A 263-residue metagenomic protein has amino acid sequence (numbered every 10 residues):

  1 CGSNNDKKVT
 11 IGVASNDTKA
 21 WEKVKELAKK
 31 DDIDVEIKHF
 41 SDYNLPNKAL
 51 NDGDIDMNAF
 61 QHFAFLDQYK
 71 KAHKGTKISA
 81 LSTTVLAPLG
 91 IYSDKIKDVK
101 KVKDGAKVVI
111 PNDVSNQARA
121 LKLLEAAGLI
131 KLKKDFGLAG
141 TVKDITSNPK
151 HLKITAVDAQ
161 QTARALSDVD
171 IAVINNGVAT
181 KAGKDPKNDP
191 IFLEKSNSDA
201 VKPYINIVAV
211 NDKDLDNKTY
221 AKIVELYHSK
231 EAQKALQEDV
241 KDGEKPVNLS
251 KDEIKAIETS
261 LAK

Functional and structural regions predicted by a protein language model:
N5-N16, I33-H39, A106-V108: Short, well-ordered beta-strand elements
V9, N16-A20, K30, A165-V169 (+3 more regions): An extracytoplasmic/periplasmic, membrane-proximal ligand-sensing/linker region
N16, D42-Y43, M57-D67, D158-A159 (+2 more regions): Beta->alpha turn/N-cap motifs
K38-K48, F136-R164: Short helix-initiation/N-cap motifs at beta->coil->alpha
N51-Q61, A106, L129, K150-K153 (+1 more regions): Alpha-to-beta junction loops
Y69-L81, K95-K97, D168, V173 (+1 more regions): Ligand-binding "clamshell"
L81-I130: A conserved helix-loop-strand patch within extracytoplasmic ligand-binding domains of the periplasmic binding
P88-V99, Y204-K222: A bilobed periplasmic-binding-protein/Venus flytrap-type ligand-binding module shared by bacterial periplasmic
